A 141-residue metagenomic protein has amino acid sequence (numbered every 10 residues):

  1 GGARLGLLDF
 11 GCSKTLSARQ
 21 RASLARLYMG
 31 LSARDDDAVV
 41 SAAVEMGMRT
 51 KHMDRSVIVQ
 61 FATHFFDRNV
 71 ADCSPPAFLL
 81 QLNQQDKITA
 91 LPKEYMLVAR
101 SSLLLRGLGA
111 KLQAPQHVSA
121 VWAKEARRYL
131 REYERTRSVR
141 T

Functional and structural regions predicted by a protein language model:
G1-T141: Helix-rich C-lobe and terminal helical cap/extension of kinase-like folds
